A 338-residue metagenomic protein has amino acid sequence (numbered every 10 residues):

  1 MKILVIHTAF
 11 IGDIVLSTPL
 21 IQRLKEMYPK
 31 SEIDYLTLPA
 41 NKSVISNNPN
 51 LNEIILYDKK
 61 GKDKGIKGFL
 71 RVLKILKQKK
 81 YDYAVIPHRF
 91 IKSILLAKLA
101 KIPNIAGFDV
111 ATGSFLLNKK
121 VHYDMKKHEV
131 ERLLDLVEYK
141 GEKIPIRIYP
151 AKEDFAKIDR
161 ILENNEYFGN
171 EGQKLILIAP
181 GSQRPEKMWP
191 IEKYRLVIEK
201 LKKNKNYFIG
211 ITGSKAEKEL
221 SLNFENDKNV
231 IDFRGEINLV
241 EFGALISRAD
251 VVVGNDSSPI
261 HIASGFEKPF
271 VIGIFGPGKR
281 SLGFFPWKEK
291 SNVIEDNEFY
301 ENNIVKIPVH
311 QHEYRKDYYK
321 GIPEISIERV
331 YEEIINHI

Functional and structural regions predicted by a protein language model:
M1-I338: Catalytic machinery of carbohydrate-active enzymes, primarily nucleotide-sugar-dependent glycosyltransferases
